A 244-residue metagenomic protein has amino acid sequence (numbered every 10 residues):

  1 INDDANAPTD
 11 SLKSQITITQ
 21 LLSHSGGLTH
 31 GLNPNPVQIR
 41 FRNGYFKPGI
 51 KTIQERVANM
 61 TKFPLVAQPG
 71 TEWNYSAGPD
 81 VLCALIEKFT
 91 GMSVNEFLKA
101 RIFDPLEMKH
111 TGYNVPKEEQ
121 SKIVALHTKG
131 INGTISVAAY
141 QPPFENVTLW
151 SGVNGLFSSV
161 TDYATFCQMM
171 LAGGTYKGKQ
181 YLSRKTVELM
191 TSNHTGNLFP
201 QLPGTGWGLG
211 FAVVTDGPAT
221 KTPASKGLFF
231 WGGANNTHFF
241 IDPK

Functional and structural regions predicted by a protein language model:
I1-P223: Short, surface-exposed loop or secondary-structure junction motifs that flank catalytic or metal-binding residues
Q120, G233-N235: Short acidic/glycine-enriched loop/turn segments that link adjacent beta-strands
W207-F211, G232, F240: Claisen-condensing/thiolase-fold acyl-transfer catalytic domains that form or cleave C-C bonds in fatty acid
K221-T222, F229-G232: Short histidine-centered beta-strand/loop micro-motifs that create catalytic or ligand/metal-coordination sites
L228, N236-K244: Short, surface-exposed beta-strand/loop micro-motifs that present aromatic residues
